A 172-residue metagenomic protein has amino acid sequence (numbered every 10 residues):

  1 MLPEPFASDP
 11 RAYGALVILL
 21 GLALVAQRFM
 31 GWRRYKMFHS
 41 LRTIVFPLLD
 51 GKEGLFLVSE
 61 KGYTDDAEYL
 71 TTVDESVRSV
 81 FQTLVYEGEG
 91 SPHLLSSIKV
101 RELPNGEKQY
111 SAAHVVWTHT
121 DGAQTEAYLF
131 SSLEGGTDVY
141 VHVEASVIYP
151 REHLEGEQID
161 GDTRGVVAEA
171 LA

Functional and structural regions predicted by a protein language model:
M1-I44: N-terminal signal-anchor transmembrane alpha helix of single-pass membrane proteins, serving as the membrane-anchoring
A7, L95, F130-S131: Intrinsically disordered, low-complexity segments enriched in Ser/Pro/Gly/Ala and basic residues
L20, L24-V25, A112, E134-D138: A generic structural signal for beta-strand entry/edge sites
R28-P92: Terminal, regulation- and interaction-focused segments at domain boundaries
V77, K108, H153-E155: N-terminal segment of the canonical double-stranded RNA-binding domain
V85-L95, E107, G165-A172: Short glycine-aromatic motifs
S96-E126: Hydrophobic-ligand binding "helix-grip"
H119-A170: Beta-strand/loop substructures that line and gate deep hydrophobic ligand-binding cavities in soluble
